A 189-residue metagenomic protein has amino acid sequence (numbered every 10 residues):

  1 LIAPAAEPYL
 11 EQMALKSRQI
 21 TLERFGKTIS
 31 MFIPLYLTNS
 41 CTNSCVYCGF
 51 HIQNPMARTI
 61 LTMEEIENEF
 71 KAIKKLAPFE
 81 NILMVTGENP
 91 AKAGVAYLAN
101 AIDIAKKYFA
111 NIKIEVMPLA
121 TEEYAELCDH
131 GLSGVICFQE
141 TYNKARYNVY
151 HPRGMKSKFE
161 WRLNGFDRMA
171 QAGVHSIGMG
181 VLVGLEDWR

Functional and structural regions predicted by a protein language model:
L1-I29: An N-cap/entry alpha-helix motif that binds or orients negatively charged groups
A3-P4, K27, M31, L37 (+3 more regions): Generic structural "secondary-structure junction" signal
P4-A5, I20, C48, I73 (+1 more regions): Alpha-helix boundary/capping residues
P4-Y9, S40, L76-P78: Short, charged helix-to-loop "capping" segments that act as catalytic/coupling loops
S17, C45, C137: Residue-level signature of catalytic and energy-coupling elements of molecular machines, predominantly ATP/GTP-dependent
G26-E65: Canonical Radical SAM [4Fe-4S] cluster-binding loop centered on the CxxxCxxC motif and its immediate flanking residues
I52-E67, I73-V95, I102-M169, H175-L185: Core AdoMet radical
D187-R189: Short, intrinsically disordered, charge-balanced linker/junction segments flanking boundaries in proteins
